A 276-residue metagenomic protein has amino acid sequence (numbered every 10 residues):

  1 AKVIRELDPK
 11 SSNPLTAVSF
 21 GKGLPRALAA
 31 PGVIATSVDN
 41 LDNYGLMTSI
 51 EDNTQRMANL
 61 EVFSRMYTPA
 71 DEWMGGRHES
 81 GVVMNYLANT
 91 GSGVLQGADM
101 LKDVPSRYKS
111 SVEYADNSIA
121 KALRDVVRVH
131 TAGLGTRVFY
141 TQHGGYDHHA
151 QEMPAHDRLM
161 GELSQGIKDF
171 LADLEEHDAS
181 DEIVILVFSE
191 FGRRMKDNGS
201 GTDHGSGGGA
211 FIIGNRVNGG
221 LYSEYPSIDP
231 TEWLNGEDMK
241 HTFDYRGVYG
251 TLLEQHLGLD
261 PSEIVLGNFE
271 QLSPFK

Functional and structural regions predicted by a protein language model:
A1-E176, G209, L221-K276: Feature for exported/extracytoplasmic and membrane-associated proteins, marking the mature portion
L24, S189-R193, R216-V217: Acidic, glycine-rich active-site loops and adjacent beta-strand->loop/helix elements that engage anionic groups
Q142-G145, V187-S189, G199, G214: Active-site proximal loops enriched in glycine and acidic residues that flank catalytic Cys/His/Asp and coordinate
I167, L171-G199, H204: Metal-dependent active-site segment of extracytoplasmic phospho-/sulfohydrolases and closely related
M195-G208, G214-T231: Active-site histidine-anchored catalytic micro-motif
